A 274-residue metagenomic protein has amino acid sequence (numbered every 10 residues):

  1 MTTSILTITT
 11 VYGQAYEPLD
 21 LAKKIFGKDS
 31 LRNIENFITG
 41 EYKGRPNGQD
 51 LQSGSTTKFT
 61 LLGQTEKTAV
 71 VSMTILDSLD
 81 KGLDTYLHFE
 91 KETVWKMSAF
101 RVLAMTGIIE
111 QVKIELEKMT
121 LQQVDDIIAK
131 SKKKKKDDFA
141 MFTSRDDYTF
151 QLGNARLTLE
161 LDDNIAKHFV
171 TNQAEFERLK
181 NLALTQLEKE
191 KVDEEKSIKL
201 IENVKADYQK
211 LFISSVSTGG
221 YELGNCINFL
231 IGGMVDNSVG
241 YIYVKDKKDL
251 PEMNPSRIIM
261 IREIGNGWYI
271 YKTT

Functional and structural regions predicted by a protein language model:
M1-Y16: Bacterial Sec-dependent N-terminal signal peptides
A15-F37, E175, L179-K180: Short, aromatic-enriched amphipathic alpha-helices that serve as compact interaction elements
P46-H88, L103-T106: Surface-exposed, charged secondary-structure patches
G82-S98, V239-P251: A short, surface-exposed beta-strand/turn
T85-A129: Short beta-strand edge/turn micro-motifs at domain boundaries
K113, L121-V124, K133-Y148, T273-T274: C-terminal luminal/periplasmic domains and tails of membrane-associated envelope-modifying transferases
A140, D146-G219: N-terminal domain-onset segments
E202-T274: Short, solvent-exposed recognition patches
